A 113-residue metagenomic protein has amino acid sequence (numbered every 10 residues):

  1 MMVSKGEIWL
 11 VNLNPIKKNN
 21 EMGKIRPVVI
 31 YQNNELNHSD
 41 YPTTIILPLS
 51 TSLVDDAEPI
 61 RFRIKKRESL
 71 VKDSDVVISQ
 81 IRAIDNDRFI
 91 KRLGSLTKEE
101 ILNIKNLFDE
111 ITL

Functional and structural regions predicted by a protein language model:
M1, K66-L113: C-terminal terminal-subdomain/extension
M1-M2, M22: Detector for methionine-enriched segments
K18-I25, V29-K66: Compact nucleic-acid interaction/catalytic patches
